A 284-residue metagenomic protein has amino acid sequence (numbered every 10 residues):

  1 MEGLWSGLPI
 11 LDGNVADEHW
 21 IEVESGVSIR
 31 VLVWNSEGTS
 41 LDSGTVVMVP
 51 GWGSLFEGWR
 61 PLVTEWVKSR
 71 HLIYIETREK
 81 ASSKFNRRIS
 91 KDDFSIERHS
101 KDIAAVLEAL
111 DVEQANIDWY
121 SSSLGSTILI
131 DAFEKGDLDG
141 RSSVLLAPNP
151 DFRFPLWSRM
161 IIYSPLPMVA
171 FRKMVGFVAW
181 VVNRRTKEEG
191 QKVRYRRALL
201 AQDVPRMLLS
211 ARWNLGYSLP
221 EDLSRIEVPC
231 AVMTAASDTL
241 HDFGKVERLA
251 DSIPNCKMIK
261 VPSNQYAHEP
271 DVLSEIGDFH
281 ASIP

Functional and structural regions predicted by a protein language model:
M1-W20, L32: An N-terminal hydrophobic leader/cap segment in hydrolases
V27-F85: Conserved HGGG/HGGXW glycine-rich cap/lid loop of the alpha/beta-hydrolase fold
Y74-Y120: Active-site loop/oxyanion-hole signature of alpha/beta-hydrolase fold enzymes
I130, E134, G140-V169: Flexible "cap/lid" loop of the alpha/beta hydrolase fold
F154-L156, F171-L223: Conserved alpha/beta-hydrolase catalytic His-Asp/Glu region
I226, V232-T234: Short beta-strand/loop motif that positions the catalytic acidic residue of the alpha/beta-hydrolase fold
T239-K245: Conserved alpha/beta-hydrolase "acid-adjacent" motif
P254-P284: Catalytic active-site module of serine/aspartate enzymes centered on a nucleophile-bearing elbow/loop
